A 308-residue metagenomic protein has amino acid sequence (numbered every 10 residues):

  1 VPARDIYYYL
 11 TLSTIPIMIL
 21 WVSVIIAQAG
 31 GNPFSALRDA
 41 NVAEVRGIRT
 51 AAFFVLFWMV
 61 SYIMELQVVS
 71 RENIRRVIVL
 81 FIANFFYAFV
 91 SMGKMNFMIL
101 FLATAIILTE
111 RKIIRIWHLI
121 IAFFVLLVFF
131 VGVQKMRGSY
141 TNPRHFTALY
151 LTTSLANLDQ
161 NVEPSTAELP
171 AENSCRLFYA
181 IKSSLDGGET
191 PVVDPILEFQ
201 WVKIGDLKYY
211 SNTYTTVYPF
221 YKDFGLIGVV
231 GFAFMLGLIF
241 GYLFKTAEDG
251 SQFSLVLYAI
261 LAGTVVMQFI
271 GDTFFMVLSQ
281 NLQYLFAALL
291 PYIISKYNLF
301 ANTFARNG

Functional and structural regions predicted by a protein language model:
V1-I114, L127-T141, A305: Membrane-embedded catalytic interface detector for glycan/lipid assembly enzymes
I6-S13, T50-F54, R76, L119-F123 (+4 more regions): Alpha-helical transmembrane segments
A36-E44, F129-G241: Small-residue-enriched transmembrane helix-hairpin modules in multi-pass membrane proteins
R76-F86, L119-L127, G237, L255-T264: Central hydrophobic cores of alpha-helical transmembrane segments in multi-pass integral membrane proteins
K94-L102, W117-I120, G231-F232, L278: Hydrophobic alpha-helical membrane segments of integral membrane proteins
T104, F123-L126, N142-A148, L255-I260 (+1 more regions): Short alpha-helical linear motifs
H118-I120, M136-S139, G250-F253: Juxtamembrane/interface motifs at transmembrane-helix termini
Y209-G308: Hydrophobic alpha-helical segments
